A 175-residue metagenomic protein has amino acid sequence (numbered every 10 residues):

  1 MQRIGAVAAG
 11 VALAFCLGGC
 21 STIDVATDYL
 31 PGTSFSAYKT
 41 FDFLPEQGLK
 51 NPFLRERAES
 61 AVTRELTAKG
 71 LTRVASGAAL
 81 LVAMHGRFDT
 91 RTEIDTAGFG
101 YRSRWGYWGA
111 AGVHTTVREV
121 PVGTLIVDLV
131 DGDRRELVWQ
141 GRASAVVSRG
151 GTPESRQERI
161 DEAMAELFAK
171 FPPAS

Functional and structural regions predicted by a protein language model:
M1-V11: Bacterial N-terminal signal peptides that target proteins for export
G5, K50-N51, V120, T152: A generic structural signal for short
V7-A9, A78, G123: Residues at beta-strand starts and edge strands
F15-G19: C-terminal motif of bacterial Sec signal peptides marking the signal peptidase cleavage site
S21-T33, V117-T124, D131-S175: C-terminal/domain-edge helix-coil "capping" segments
S34-T40: Immediate post-signal peptide segment of exported/extracytoplasmic ligand-binding proteins
T40-E93: N-terminal segment of the mature soluble domain
K69, L80, M84-E136, S144 (+1 more regions): Surface-exposed short loop/turn segments
